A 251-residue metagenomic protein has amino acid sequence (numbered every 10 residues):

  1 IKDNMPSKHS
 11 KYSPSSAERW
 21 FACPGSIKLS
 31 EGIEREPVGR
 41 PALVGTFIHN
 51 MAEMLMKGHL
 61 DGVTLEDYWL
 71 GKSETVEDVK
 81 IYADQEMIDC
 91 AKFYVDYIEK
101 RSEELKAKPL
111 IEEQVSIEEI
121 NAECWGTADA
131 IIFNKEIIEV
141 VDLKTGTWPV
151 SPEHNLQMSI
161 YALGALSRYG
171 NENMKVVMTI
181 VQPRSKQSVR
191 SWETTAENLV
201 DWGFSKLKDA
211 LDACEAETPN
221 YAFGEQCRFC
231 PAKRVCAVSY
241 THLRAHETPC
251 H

Functional and structural regions predicted by a protein language model:
I1-I137: Metal-dependent nuclease catalytic cores that hydrolyze phosphodiester bonds in DNA/RNA, characterized by
C23, C227-C230, C236: Short cysteine clusters
I33-P41, T147-S151, R168, E217-P219: Short, polar/flexible loop-turn hinges at active-site or ligand-entry regions and domain interfaces
F47, L105-A213: Mg2+/Mn2+-dependent nuclease catalytic core
Q187, G224, K233-V235, L243-R244: Charged, terminal alpha-helix-loop-beta segments that serve as non-catalytic nucleic-acid engagement and/or assembly
A216-Q226: Immediate flanking context of iron-sulfur cluster ligation sites
T241-C250: Conserved small/polar residues in nucleotide/adenosyl-binding loops
